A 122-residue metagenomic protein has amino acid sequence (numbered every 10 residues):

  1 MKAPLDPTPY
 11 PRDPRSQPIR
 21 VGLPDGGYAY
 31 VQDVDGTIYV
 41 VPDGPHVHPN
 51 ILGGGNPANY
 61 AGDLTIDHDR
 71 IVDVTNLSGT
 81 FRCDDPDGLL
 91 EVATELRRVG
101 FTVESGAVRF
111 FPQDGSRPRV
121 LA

Functional and structural regions predicted by a protein language model:
M1-A122: Eukaryotic phosphoinositide-binding membrane-targeting regions
